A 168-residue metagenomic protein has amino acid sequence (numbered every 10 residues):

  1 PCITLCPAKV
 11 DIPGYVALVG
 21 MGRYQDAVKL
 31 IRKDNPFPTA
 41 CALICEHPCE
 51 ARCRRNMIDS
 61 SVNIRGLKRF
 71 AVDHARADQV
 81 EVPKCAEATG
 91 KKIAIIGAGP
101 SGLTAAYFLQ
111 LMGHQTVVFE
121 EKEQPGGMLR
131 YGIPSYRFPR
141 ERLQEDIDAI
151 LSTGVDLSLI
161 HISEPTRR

Functional and structural regions predicted by a protein language model:
P1-K92: Ferredoxin-type iron-sulfur electron-transfer modules and their immediate structural context
K9-G20, V28-I31, M57, S61-R65 (+1 more regions): Beta1-alpha1 glycine-rich phosphate/pyrophosphate-binding loop at the start of Rossmann-like nucleotide-binding domains
E50, E120, E164: Acidic-residue sensor for enzyme active/binding pockets
K92, T116, T166: C-type cytochrome heme-c attachment and multiheme electron-transfer modules
S158-R168: Residue-level detector of conserved catalytic or cofactor/ligand-binding positions in enzyme active sites
